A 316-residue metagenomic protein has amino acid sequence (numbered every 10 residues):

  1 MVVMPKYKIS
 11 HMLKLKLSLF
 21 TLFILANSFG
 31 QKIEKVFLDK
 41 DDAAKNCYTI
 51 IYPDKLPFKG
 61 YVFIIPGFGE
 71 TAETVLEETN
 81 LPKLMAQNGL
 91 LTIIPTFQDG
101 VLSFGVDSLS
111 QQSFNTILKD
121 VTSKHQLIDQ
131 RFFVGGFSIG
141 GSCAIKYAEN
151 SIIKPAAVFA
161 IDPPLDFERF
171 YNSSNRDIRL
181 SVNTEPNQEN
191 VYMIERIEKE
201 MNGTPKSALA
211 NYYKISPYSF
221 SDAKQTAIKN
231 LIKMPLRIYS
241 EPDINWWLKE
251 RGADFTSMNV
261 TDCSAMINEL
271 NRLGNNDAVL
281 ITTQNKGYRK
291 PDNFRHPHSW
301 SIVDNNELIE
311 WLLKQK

Functional and structural regions predicted by a protein language model:
F29-G60: A domain-start/cap signature at the N-terminus of enzymes
F58-F68: Short beta-strand element of the alpha/beta-hydrolase
T74-I93: Short amphipathic alpha-helix adjacent to the substrate-entry channel of hydrolases
F104, L236-L248, S257-K316: C-terminal catalytic histidine-bearing segment of alpha/beta-hydrolase fold enzymes
G105-H125: Alpha/beta-hydrolase active-site loop
L109, A148-A210: Hydrolase active-site cap/lid region
Q126-S138: Alpha/beta-hydrolase fold nucleophile elbow
G136-K146: Glycine-rich nucleophile elbow surrounding the catalytic serine of serine-hydrolase chemistry
